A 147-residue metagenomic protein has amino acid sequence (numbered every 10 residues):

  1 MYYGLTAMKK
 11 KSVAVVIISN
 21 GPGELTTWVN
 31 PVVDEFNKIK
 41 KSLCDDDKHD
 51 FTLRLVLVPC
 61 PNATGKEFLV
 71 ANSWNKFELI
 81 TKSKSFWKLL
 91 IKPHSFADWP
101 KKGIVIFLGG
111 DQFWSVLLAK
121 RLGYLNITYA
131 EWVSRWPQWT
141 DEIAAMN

Functional and structural regions predicted by a protein language model:
M1-A7: N-terminal amphipathic/basic-hydrophobic helices that include classical n-h-c signal peptides and signal-anchor
K10-V15: Extreme N-terminal starter segment of soluble prokaryotic enzymes
I17, G21-P22, T26-N147: Active-site and donor-binding regions of nucleotide-sugar-utilizing enzymes
